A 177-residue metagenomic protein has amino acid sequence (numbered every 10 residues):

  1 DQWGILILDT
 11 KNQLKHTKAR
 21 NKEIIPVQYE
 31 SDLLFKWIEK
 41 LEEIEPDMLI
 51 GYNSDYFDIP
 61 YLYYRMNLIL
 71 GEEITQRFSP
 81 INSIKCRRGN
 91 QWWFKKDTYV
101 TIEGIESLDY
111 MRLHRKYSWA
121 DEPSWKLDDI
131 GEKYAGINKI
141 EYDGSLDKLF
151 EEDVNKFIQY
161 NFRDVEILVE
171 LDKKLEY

Functional and structural regions predicted by a protein language model:
D1-Q13: Gly/Thr-rich phosphate-binding beta-strand-loop-beta motif of the actin/hexokinase/Hsp70
W3, K15-H16, I140-E141: Short acidic/His/Gly/Ser-rich catalytic and metal-binding motifs that mark active-site loops of diverse hydrolases
Q13-E122: Conserved DEDDh/DEDDy metal-dependent 3′-5′ exonuclease domain
E43-D58, E103-Y177: Acidic, Mg2+-coordinating catalytic module of metal-dependent nucleases/exonucleases that use a two-metal-ion mechanism
